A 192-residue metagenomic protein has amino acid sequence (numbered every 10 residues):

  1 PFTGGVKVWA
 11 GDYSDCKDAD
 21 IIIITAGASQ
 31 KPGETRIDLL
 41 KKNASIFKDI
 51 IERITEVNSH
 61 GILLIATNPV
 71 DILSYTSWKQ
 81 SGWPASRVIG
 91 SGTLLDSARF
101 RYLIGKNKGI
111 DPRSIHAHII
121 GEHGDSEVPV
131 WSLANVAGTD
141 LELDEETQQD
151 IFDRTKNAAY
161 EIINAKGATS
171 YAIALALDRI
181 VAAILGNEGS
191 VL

Functional and structural regions predicted by a protein language model:
P1-A19: Conserved N-terminal Rossmann-fold NAD(P) cofactor-binding segment
F2-V6, V57-S59, P84, D111-P112: Short helix-terminating capping/connector loops at secondary-structure junctions
C16-L63, T76-Q80: Rossmann-fold NAD(P) dinucleotide-binding segment
K17, K41-D49, I72, L95 (+5 more regions): Conserved active-site and cofactor/substrate-binding residues in soluble primary-metabolism enzymes
A26, I62-D140: Rossmann-fold dinucleotide-binding core
K31, I72, I163-A165: Short, solvent-exposed loop/turn segments at secondary-structure junctions
G105, G109-L192: Long, compositionally biased stretches enriched for glycine and/or charged residues
